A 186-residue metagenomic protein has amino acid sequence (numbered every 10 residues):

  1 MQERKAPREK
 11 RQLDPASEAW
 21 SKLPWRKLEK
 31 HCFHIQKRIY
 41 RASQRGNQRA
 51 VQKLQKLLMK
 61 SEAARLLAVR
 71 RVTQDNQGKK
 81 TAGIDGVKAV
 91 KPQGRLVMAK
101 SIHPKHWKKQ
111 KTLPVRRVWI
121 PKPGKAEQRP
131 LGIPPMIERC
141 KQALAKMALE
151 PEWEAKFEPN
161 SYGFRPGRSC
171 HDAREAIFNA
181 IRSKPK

Functional and structural regions predicted by a protein language model:
M1-R45, R49, K53: Charged, compositionally biased N-terminal leader segments and the immediate start of the first structured element
I35, I39-K186: Conserved pre-catalytic core of RNA-dependent polymerases
